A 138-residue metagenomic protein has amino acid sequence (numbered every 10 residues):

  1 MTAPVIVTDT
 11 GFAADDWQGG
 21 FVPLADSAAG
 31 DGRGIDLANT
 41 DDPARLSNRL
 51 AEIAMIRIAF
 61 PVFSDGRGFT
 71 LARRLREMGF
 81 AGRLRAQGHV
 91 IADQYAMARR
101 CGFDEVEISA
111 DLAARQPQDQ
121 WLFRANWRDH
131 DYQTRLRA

Functional and structural regions predicted by a protein language model:
M1-F12, D26-A29, I35-D41, N48-A51 (+2 more regions): Phosphate/adenylate-binding glycine loop and adjacent helical scaffold
G30-E77: Glycine/Thr-rich beta-alpha phosphate-binding loop at enzyme active sites
A44-N48, I91-E105: Catalytic cores of alpha/beta
I53, F80-A81, F103: A structural motif
R85-I91: Glycine-rich beta-to-alpha transition loops that act as phosphate-gripper elements at the mouths of alpha/beta enzyme
F103-W121: Glycine-rich phosphate-binding active-site loops on the catalytic face of alpha/beta enzymes
R115-A138: C-terminal helical cap(s) of enzyme catalytic domains, especially alpha/beta-barrels
